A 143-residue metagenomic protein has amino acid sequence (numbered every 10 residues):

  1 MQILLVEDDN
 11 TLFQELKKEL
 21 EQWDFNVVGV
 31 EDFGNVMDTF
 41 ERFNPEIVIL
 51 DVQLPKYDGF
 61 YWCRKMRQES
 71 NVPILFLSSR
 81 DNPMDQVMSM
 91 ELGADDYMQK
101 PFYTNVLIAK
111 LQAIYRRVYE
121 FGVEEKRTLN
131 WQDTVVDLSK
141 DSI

Functional and structural regions predicted by a protein language model:
M1-F121: N-terminal/domain-start alpha-helical segments
Q2, A113-I143: Short, Lys/Arg-enriched segments at the junction into DNA-binding effector domains of transcriptional regulators
